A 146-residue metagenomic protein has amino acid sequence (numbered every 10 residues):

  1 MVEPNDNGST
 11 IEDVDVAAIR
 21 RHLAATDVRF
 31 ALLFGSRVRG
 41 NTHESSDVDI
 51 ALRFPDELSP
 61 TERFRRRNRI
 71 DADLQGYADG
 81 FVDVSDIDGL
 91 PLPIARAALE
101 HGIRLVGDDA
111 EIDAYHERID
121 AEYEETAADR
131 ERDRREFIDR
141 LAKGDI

Functional and structural regions predicted by a protein language model:
M1-T26, F30, R39, E57 (+1 more regions): Catalytic core of pol beta-like nucleotidyltransferases
G35, G40-P60: Catalytic metal-binding acidic patch
